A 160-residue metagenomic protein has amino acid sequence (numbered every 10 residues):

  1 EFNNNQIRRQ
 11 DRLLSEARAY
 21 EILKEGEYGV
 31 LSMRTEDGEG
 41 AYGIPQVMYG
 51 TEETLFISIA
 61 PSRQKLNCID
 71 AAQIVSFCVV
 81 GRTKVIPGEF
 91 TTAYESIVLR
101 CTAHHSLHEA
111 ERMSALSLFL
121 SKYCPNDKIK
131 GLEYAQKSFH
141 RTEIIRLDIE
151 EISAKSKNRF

Functional and structural regions predicted by a protein language model:
E1-L13, K84-F160: Charged, gly/pro-rich active-site loop segments
F2-V30: Short, basic/aromatic recognition patches
Y20-L23, D70, L116-L120: A generic alpha-helix structural signal
L23-K24, F56, P61-Q64, E151-A154: N-acyltransferase acceptor-side catalytic subdomain
K24-G26, A41-G43, G50-E52, D70-I74 (+2 more regions): Short connector loops at helix/strand junctions that flank enzyme active sites, especially segments positioning acidic
G26-P61, F77: Short beta-strand segments
M33-T35, V79-G81, D148-E151: Short, structured patches in soluble enzyme cores that scaffold and shape functional sites
Q64-T92: Helix-adjacent hinge/juxtasegments
